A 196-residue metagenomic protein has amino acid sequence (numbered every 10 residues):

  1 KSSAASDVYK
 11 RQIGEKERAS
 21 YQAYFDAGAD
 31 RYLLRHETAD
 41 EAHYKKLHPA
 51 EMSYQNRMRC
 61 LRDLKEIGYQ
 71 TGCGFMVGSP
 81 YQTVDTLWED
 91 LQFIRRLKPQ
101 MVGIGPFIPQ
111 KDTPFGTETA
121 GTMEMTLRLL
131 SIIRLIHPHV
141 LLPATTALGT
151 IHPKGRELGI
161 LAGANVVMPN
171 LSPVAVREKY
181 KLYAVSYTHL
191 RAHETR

Functional and structural regions predicted by a protein language model:
K1-A5, Y9, H189-R196: Single conserved hydrophobic/aromatic residue that forms the stacking wall/gate of nucleotide- or nucleobase-binding
S3-G68, M76-K98, T113-E124: Conserved non-cysteine loop/helix-boundary elements of the Radical SAM core domain that shape
Y9-R11, Y32-L34, T71-C73, V102-I104 (+2 more regions): Hydrophobic faces of well-ordered beta-strands that scaffold small-molecule active sites in alpha/beta enzyme cores
C60-T71, I132-V140: A structural motif corresponding to the C-terminal end of an alpha-helix and its immediate exit/capping segment
R95-R191, R196: Auxiliary Fe-S-binding modules of radical SAM enzymes
